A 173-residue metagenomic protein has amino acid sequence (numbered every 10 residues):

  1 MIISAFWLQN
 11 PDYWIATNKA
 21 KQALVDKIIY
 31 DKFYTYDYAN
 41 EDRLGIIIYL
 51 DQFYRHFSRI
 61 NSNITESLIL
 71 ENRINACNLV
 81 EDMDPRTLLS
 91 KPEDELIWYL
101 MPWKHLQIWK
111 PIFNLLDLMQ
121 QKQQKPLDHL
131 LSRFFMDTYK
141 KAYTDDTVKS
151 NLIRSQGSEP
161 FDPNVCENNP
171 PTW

Functional and structural regions predicted by a protein language model:
M1-W173: Intrinsically disordered, low-complexity activation-like regions
